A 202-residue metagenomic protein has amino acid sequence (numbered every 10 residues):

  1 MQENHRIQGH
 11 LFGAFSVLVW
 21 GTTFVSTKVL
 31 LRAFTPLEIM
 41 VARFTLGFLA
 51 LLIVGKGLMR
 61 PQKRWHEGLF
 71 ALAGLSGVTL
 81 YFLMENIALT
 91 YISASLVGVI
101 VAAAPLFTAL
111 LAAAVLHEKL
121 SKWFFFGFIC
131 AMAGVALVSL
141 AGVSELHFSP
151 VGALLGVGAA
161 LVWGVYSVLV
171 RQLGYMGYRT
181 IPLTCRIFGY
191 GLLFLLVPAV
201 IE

Functional and structural regions predicted by a protein language model:
M1-E38, L146-Q172, F194-V197: Glycine-/small-residue-enriched transmembrane alpha-helix faces in small-molecule transporters and effluxers
V19, T23-F24, L52-V101, L137: Specific transmembrane alpha-helical segments of multi-pass solute transporters/efflux pumps, especially DMT/EamA
T22-F34, L46, F82-I92, I100 (+1 more regions): Juxtamembrane C-cap of transmembrane helices in multi-pass membrane transport proteins
V25-F34, N86-A94, A136-V151, A199-E202: Membrane-interface helix termini and inter-helical loops of multi-pass transporters
A33-L80, F107, L161-Y166, T184-E202: Transmembrane alpha-helices of multi-pass small-molecule transport proteins
E38-L49, G77, F82-F125, A159: Specific alpha-helical transmembrane segments that line the substrate/conduction pathway and gating interfaces
T45, L51, L111, L120-G142 (+3 more regions): Hydrophobic transmembrane alpha-helices of multi-pass small-molecule transport proteins
P61-L69, G98-V101, A114-L137, L146-A153: Loop-to-transmembrane alpha-helix entry segments
